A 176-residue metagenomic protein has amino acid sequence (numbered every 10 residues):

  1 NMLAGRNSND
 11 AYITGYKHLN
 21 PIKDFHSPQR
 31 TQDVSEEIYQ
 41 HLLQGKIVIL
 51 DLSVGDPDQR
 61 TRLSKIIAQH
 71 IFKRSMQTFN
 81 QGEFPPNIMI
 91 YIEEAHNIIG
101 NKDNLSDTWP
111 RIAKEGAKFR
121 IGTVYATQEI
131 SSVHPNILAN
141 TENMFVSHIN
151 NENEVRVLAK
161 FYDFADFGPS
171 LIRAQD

Functional and structural regions predicted by a protein language model:
N1-K114: P-loop NTPase motor domains
I112-D176: Conserved ATP-driven motor cores of ASCE-family P-loop NTPases powering translocation/secretion/packaging/pilus
